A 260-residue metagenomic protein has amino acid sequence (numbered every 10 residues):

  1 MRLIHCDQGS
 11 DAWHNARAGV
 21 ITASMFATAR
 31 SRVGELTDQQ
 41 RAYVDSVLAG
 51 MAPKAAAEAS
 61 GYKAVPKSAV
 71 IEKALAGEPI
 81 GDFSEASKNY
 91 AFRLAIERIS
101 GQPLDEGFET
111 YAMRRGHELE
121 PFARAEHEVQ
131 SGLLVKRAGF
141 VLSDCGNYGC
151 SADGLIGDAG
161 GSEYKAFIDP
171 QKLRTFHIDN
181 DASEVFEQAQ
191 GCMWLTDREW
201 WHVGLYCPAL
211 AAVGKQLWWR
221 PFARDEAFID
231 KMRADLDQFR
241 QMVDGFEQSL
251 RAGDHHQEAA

Functional and structural regions predicted by a protein language model:
M1-H117, E258-A260: Charged, glycine-rich intrinsically disordered N-terminal tails and low-complexity linkers that flank
Q40, S87-F92, L119, A123 (+4 more regions): Alpha-helical structural motif
A76-G77, D82, R124, F167 (+1 more regions): Short amphipathic alpha-helical "recognition" segments used for binding
D82, F122-E126, Y206-A209: Intrinsically disordered, low-complexity boundary segments flanking structured domains
I96-E97, E128, M193: Residue-level preference for well-ordered alpha-helical positions
L104, F108-K136, N147: Short, well-structured hydrophobic secondary-structure segments
M113, S131-A152, I156-R240, D244-E247: Nucleic-acid nuclease catalytic cores
Q241-A260: C-terminal domain-closing interface element
